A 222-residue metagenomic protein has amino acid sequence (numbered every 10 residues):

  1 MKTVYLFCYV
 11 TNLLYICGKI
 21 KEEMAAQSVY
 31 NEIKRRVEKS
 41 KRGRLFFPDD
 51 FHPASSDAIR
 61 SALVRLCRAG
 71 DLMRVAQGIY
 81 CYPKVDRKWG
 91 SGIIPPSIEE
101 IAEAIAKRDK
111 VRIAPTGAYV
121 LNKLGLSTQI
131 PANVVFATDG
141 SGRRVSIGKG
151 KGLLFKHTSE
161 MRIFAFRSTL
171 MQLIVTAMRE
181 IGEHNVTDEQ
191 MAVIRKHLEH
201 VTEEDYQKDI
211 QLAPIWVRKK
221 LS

Functional and structural regions predicted by a protein language model:
Y5-K19: Short, positively charged and aromatic/hydrophobic N-terminal segments
A25-A104: Short beta-edge/loop segments at beta->alpha junctions of small alpha/beta modules that act as binding/recognition
F47-D50, N133, Q190: Short coil/turn segments at secondary-structure boundaries
I59, T116-G117, L170: Amphipathic alpha-helical interface surfaces
V75-G78, I105, V111-I147, G152: Short gly/ser-rich loop at a beta-strand->alpha-helix junction or flexible surface loop bordering the NTP-binding
I101-E103, G152-S159: Short amphipathic alpha-helical segments and their helix-coil junctions
H157-S222: Hydrophobic alpha-helical interaction segments
